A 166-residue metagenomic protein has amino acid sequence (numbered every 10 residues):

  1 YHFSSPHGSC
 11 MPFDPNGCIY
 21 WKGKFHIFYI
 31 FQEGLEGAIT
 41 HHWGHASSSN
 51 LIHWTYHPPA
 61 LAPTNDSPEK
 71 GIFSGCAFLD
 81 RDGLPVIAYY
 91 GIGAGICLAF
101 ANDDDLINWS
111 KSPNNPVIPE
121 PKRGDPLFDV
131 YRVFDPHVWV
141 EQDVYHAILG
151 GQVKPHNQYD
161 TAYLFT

Functional and structural regions predicted by a protein language model:
Y1-D135, W139-T166: Beta-rich carbohydrate-recognition and catalytic domains
